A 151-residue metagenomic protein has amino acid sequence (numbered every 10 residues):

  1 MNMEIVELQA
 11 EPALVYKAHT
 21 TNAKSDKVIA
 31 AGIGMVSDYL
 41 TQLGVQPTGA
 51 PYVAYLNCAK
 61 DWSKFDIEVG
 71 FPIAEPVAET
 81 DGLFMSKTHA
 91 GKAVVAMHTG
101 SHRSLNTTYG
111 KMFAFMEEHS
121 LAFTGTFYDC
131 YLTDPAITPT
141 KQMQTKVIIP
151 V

Functional and structural regions predicted by a protein language model:
M1-V151: A solvent-exposed interaction/effector surface
